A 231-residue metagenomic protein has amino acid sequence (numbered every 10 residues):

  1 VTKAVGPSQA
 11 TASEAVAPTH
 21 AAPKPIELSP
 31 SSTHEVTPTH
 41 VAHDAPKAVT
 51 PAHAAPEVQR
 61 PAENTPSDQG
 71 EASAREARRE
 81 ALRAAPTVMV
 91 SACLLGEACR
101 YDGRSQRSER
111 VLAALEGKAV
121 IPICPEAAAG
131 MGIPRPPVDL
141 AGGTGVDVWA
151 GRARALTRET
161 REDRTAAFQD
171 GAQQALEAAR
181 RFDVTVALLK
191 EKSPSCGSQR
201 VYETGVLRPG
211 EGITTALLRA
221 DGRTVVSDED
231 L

Functional and structural regions predicted by a protein language model:
T2, D68-D102: Active-site and ligand/interface coordination hotspots across diverse enzymes and nucleic-acid-associated assemblies
V5-I26, V36-V58: Long, intrinsically disordered low-complexity tandem-repeat segments
R75-R83, R107-A119, M131-P134, G171-T185: Short amphipathic alpha-helices and their capping/turn segments at secondary-structure boundaries
R83, A128, V146-A178, V206-L231: Divalent-metal-activated hydrolytic enzyme cores
C93, K190-S193, D230: Short, well-ordered beta-to-alpha junction loops that form the rim of enzyme active sites and present histidine/acidic
R104, Y202-V206: Short glycine-enriched, charge-decorated loop/helix-capping segments at active-site entrances that position
Q106-T157: Short, surface-exposed acidic-centric catalytic microdomains
V184-Y202: Internal, conserved structured core segments that host functional sites
